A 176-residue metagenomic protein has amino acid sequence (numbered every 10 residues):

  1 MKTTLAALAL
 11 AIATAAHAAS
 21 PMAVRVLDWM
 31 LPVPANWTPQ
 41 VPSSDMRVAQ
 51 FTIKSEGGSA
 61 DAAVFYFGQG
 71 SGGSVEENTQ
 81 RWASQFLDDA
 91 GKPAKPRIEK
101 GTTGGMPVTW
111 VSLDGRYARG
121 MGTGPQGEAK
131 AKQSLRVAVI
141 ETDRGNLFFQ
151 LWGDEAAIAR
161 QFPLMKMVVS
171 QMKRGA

Functional and structural regions predicted by a protein language model:
A6-A13: Bacterial N-terminal signal peptides
A16-P21: Boundary at the C-terminal end of the N-terminal hydrophobic targeting segment
L27-D89, E99: Secretory pathway targeting signatures of secreted, lumenal, and periplasmic proteins
W37, D143-A176: Surface-exposed amphipathic alpha-helical segments
Q40, E56, G124-K132, G175: Charge-biased low-complexity segments
M46, T79-I140: Signature of long, low-cysteine stretches enriched in small and polar/charged residues
E56, F67-Q69, D114-A118, R144 (+1 more regions): Solvent-exposed coil/turn segments that connect beta secondary-structure elements in extracytoplasmic/periplasmic
G73-V75, M121-G122, A159-P163: A short, polar/proline- and glycine-enriched secondary-structure boundary/capping micro-motif
